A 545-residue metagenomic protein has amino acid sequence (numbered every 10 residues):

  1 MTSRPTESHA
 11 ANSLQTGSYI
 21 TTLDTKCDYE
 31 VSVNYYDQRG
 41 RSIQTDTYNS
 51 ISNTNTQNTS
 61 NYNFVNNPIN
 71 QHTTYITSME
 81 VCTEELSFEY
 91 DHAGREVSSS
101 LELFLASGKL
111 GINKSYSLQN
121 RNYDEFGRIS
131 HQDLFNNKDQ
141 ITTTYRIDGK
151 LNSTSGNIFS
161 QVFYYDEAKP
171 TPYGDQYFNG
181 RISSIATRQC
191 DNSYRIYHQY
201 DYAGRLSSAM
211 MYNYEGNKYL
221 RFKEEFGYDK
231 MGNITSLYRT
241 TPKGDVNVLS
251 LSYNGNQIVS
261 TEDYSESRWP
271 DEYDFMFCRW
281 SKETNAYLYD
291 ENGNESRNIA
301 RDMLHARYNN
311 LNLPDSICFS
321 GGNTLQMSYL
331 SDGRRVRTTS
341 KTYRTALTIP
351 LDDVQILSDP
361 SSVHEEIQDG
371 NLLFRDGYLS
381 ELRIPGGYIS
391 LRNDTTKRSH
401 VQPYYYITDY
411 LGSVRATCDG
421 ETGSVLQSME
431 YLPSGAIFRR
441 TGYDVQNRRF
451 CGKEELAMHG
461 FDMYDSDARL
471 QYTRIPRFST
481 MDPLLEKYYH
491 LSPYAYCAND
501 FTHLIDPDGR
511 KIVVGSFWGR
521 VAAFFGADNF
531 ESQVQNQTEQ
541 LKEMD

Functional and structural regions predicted by a protein language model:
M1-D37, S42-P403, T441-V445: Acidic/glycine-rich beta-solenoid
G40, G149, G412, Y431 (+1 more regions): Conserved hydrophobic/aromatic pocket- or pore-lining residues that grip, position, or stack substrates in active sites
Q44-D46, C318, A416-C418, F478-D482: A short, conserved beta-strand element enriched in hydrophobic/aromatic residues
F64, Q161, Y165-K169, D394-D467 (+1 more regions): A motif-centric feature for acidic-aromatic and gly/ser/thr-rich catalytic loops and repeats
H131, R449, T480-P483: Conserved beta-strand positions that form and line the central face of beta-propeller blades
G232, N312, I407-T408, D467 (+1 more regions): Amphipathic, non-membrane alpha-helical segments that mediate helix-helix packing for oligomeric assemblies
T422-R439, H459-F461, D467-S516: Short turn/helix-capping motifs enriched in Asx and small/polar residues
P507-D545: Low-complexity, glycine/serine/proline-rich disordered segments that function as export/translocation leaders
